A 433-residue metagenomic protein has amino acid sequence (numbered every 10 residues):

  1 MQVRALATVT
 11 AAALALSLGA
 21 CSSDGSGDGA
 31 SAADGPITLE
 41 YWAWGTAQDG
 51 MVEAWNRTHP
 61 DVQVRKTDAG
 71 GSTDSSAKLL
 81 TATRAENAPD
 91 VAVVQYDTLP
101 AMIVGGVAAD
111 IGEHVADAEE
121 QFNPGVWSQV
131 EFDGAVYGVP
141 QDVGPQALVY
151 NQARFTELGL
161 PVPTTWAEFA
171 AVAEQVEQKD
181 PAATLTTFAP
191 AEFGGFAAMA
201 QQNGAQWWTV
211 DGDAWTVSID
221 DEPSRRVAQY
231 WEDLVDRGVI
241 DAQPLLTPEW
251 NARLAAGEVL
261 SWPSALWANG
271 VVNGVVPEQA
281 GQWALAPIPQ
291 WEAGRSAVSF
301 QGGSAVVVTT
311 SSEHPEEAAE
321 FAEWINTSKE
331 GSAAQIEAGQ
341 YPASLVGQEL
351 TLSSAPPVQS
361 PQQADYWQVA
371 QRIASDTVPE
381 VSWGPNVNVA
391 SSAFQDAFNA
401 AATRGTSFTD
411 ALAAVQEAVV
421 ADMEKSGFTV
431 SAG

Functional and structural regions predicted by a protein language model:
Q2-A101, E119, E317, A333 (+3 more regions): Conserved N-terminal structural module of periplasmic/extracytoplasmic solute-binding proteins
D68-K78, D97, W166-A171, Q243-A256: Short helix-initiation/N-cap motifs at beta->coil->alpha
T81, D90, E119-R154, T184 (+2 more regions): A structural signal for short loop-to-beta-strand junctions that line the ligand-binding cleft of periplasmic/secreted
Y96-Q146, A197-A200, A284-A286: Hinge/lid segment of periplasmic solute-binding proteins
Y137-Q141, Q146, A167-V217, P223 (+1 more regions): Extracytoplasmic/periplasmic solute-binding protein
T156, I373-G433: Conserved C-terminal helix/tail region of periplasmic/extracytoplasmic solute-binding proteins
A173, A214-Q243, I288: Glycine-centered hinge/linker elements that transmit conformational signals in sensory and ligand-binding systems
W267-Q279, E292-A393, V430-A432: C-terminal lobe and pocket-closing loops of periplasmic/extracytoplasmic Venus-flytrap solute-binding proteins
